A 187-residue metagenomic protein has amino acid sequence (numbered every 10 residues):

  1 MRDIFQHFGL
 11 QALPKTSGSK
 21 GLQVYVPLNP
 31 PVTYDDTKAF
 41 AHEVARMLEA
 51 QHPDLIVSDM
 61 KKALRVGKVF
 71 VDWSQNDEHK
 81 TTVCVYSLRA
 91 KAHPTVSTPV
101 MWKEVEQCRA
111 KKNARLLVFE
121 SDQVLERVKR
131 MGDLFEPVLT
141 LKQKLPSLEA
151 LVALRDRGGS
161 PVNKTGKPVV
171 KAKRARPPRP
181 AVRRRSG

Functional and structural regions predicted by a protein language model:
R2-T16: Active-site palm subdomain of RNA-directed nucleic acid polymerases
F8, K20, R65-V66: Short, well-ordered loop/turn elements at secondary-structure boundaries
A12-G18, D59-A63: Short beta-strand
T16-V26: Short, conserved phosphate-binding/catalytic loop or strand-edge motifs used in phosphoryl-/nucleotidyl-transfer
G21, P31-T33, E78: Generic "edge-of-domain/loop-turn" microfeature
Y25-T37: Catalytic palm subdomain of template-directed nucleic-acid polymerases, centered on the conserved carboxylate motif
D35-G187: C-terminal accessory nucleic-acid interaction domains of nucleic acid-metabolism proteins
